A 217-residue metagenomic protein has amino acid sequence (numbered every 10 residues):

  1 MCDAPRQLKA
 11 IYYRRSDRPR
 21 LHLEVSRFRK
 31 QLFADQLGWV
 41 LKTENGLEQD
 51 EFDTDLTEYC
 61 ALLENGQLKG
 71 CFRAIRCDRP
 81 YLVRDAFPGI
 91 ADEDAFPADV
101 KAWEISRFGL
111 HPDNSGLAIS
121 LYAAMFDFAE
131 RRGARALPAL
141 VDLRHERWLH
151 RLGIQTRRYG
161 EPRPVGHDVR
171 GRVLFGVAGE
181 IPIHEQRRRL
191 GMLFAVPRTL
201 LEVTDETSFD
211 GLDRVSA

Functional and structural regions predicted by a protein language model:
C2-E48, Y59-L63, L68: Short amphipathic alpha-helix that is part of the acyltransferase structural core
E44-E51, E161-H167: Short, solvent-exposed loop/turn elements at beta->coil junctions and helix N-caps that rim active or binding pockets
L47-D53, R144-R147: Beta-rich nucleic-acid/ligand-interaction surfaces
D50-A61, G70, R79-L82: A short helix-loop-beta-strand connector motif used in the catalytic cores of GNAT acetyltransferases and, in some
Q67-C71, W103: Glycine-rich phosphate/pyrophosphate-binding loop shared by adenosine-nucleotide-utilizing enzymes
L82-I183: Acyl-donor binding region in acyl/amide transferases
R172-A217: Long hydrophobic alpha-helical segments typical of transmembrane helices together with their membrane-interfacial
